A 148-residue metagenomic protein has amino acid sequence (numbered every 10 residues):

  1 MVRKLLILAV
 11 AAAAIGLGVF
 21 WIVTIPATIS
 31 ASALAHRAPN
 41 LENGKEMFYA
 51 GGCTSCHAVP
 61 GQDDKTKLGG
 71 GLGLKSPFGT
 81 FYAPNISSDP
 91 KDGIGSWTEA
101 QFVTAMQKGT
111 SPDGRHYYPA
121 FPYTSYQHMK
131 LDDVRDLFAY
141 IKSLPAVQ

Functional and structural regions predicted by a protein language model:
M1-T28: N-terminal type II signal-anchor transmembrane helix that functions as the membrane-insertion/stop-transfer segment
L17-I22, T98-P112, S125-Q148: C-terminal capping alpha-helices of c-type cytochrome domains
I25-Y49: Electrostatic cytochrome c docking/interface patches
A33-H36, D89-I94, T98-K108: Aromatic/His-enriched, Gly/Pro-containing loop or helix-boundary segments that lie immediately adjacent to catalytic
E42, P60-E99, Y117-L131: Gly/Gly-Pro-rich "capping" loops immediately C-terminal to redox-active cysteine motifs in periplasmic/lumenal
G44, A50-P60, F102, L137: The canonical Cys-X-X-Cys-His
F48, P77, D113: Short, electropositive, low-hydrophobicity segments enriched in small/polar residues
S55, D64, K91-I94, P112-D113 (+1 more regions): Short loop/beta submotifs within extracellular cysteine-rich repeat domains
